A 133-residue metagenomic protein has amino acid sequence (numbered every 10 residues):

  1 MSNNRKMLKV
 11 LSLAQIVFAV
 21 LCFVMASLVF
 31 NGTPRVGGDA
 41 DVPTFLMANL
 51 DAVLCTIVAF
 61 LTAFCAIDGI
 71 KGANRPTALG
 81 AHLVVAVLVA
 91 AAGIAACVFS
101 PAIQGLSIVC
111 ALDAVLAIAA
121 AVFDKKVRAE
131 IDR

Functional and structural regions predicted by a protein language model:
M1-N31, P43-L46, V127-R133: Cytosolic juxtamembrane helix and N-cap/initiation of the first transmembrane helix
V20-F23, I94, I118: Hydrophobic residues within the alpha-helical transmembrane core of Major Facilitator Superfamily
G32-D39: Peri-membrane helix termini and adjoining interfacial loops of integral membrane proteins
D39-L61: A loop-to-helix transmembrane entry motif
I57-F64, L112-A120: Hydrophobic cores of alpha-helical transmembrane segments in multi-pass inner/ER membrane proteins, independent
L61-V89: Loop-to-transmembrane helix junctions at the membrane interface
L88-V109: Membrane-helix boundary connector in multi-pass membrane proteins
D113-R133: Membrane-water interface at the C-terminal end of transmembrane alpha helices
